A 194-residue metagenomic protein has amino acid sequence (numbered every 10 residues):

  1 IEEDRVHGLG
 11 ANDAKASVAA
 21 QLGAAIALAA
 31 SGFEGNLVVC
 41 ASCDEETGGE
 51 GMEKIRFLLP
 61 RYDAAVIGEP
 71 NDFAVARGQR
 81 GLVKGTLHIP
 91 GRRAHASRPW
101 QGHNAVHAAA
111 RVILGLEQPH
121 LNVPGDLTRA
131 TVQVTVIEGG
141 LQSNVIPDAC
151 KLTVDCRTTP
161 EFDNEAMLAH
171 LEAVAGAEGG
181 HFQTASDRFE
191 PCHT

Functional and structural regions predicted by a protein language model:
E2-E46, L87-I89, W100-P119, V154: Alpha-helical metal-binding/catalytic segments enriched in His/Glu/Asp
E3, S42-C43, G68-N71, R92 (+1 more regions): Fold-independent oxyanion-binding glycine-rich loops and adjacent beta-strand/coil segments at enzyme active sites
E3-R5, L82-K84, A149: A generic structural signal for beta-strand entry/edge sites
V6-H7, N71, G81, R92 (+1 more regions): Generic hydrophobic-segment detector
H7, V66, Q133: Conserved Rossmann-like nucleotide-binding pocket used by diverse enzymes that bind dinucleotide cofactors
A14-K84, P124: Acidic/histidine-rich catalytic neighborhood of metal-dependent amide-processing enzymes
R77, T86-T194: Metal-dependent amide/peptide-bond hydrolase catalytic core, centered on the "pita-bread" metallohydrolase fold
